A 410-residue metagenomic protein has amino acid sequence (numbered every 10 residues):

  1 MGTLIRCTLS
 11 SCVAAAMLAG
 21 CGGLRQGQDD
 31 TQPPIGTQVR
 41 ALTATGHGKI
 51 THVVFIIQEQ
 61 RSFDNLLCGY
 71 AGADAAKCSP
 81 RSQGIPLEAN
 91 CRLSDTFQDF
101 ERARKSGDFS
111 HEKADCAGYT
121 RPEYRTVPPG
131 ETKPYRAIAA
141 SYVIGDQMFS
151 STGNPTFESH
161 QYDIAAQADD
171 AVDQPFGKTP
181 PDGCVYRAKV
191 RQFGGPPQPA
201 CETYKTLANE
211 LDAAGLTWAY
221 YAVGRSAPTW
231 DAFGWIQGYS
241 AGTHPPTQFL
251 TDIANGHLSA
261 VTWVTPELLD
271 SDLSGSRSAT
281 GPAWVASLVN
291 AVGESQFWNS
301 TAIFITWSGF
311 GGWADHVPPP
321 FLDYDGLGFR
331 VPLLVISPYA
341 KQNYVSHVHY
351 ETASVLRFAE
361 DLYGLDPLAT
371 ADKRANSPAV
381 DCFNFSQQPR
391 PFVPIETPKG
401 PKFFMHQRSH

Functional and structural regions predicted by a protein language model:
M1-C12: Bacterial N-terminal signal peptides that target proteins for export
L18-G20: C-terminal motif of bacterial Sec signal peptides marking the signal peptidase cleavage site
L24, D29-H410: N-terminal pro-sequences and low-complexity stem/linker regions of secreted or lumenal proteins
